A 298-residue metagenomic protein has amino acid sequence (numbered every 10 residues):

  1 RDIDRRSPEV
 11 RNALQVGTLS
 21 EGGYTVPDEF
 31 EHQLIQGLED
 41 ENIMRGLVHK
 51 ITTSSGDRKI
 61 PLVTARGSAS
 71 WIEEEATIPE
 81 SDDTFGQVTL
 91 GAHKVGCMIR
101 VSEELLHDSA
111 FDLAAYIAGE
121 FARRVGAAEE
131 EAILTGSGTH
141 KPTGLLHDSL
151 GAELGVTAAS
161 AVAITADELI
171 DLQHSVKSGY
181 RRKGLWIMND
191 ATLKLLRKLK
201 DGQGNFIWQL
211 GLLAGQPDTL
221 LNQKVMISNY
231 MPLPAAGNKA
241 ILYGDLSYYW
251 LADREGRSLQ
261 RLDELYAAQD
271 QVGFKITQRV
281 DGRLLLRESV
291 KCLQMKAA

Functional and structural regions predicted by a protein language model:
R1-K183, I187, K194-R197, Q203-P234 (+2 more regions): Acidic/polar, low-complexity extended loops/arms that serve as protein-protein interfaces in large oligomeric shells
P61-T64, M188-D190, I227-N229, G244-D245 (+3 more regions): Pocket-edge structural micro-motifs
A110, D245, L286-E288: Short, solvent-exposed helix-helix connector turns and helix-capping sites enriched in acidic/polar residues
D201-G202, S289: Short, glycine/charged-enriched secondary-structure capping and boundary segments
L220-D263: C-terminal hydrophobic structural anchor segments that stabilize assembly/packing rather than catalytic chemistry
D263-L265, Q269-A298: Extended, compositionally biased alpha-helical segments that mediate assembly or anchoring
